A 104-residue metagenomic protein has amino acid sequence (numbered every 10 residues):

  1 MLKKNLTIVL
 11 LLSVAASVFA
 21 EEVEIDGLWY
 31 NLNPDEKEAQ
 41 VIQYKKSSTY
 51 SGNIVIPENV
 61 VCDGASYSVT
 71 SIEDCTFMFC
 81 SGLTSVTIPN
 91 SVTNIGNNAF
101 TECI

Functional and structural regions predicted by a protein language model:
M1-L2: N-terminal secretory signal peptides that target proteins for export/translocation
N5-V14: Sec-dependent N-terminal signal peptides
A16-A20: Sec/Tat signal peptide C-region and signal peptidase I cleavage site
E21-G27: Cleaved targeting-peptide boundary
W29-N33: Short amphipathic beta-strand and strand-loop transition segments with alternating hydrophobic
P34-K37, T49-S71, C80-N94, E102-I104: Structural signature of tandem-repeat unit edges
Q40-Q43: Non-globular, low-complexity intrinsically disordered regions
